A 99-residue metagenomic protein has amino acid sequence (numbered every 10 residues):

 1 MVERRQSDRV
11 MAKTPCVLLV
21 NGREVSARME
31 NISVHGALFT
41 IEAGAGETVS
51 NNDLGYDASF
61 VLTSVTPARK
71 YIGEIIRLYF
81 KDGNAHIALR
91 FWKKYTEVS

Functional and structural regions predicted by a protein language model:
M1-S99: Structured alpha-helical
